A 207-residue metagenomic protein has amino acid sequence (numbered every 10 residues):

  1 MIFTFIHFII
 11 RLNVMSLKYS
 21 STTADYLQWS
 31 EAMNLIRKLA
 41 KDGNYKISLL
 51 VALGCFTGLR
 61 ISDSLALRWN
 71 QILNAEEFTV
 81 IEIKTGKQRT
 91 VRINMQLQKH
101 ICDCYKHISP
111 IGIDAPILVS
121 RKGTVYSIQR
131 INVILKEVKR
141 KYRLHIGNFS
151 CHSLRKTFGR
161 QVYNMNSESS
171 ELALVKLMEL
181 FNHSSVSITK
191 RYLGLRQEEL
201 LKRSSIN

Functional and structural regions predicted by a protein language model:
F3-F8, A66-L97: Conserved tyrosine-mediated DNA breakage-rejoining catalytic core shared by Y-recombinases
F3-N34, V119-T124: Flexible interdomain linker/hinge and immediately adjacent N-terminus of the catalytic tyrosine-recombinase domain
S16, Y26-T57, E168-S170: Basic, Lys/Arg- and aromatic-enriched nucleic-acid-binding interface segment
S21, I83-D103, D114-K136: C-terminal catalytic core of Y-nucleophile DNA break-rejoin enzymes
F56, V138-K141, Q161, M165: Active-site catalytic microenvironments for nucleophilic, acid-base chemistry
D63-S64, G159, S167-H183: Active-site-proximal segment of tyrosine recombinases
E82-G86, F181-I206: Catalytic-site neighborhood detector that most strongly recognizes the C-terminal catalytic loop/helix of tyrosine
H145-M165: Short basic/aromatic active-site micro-motif
